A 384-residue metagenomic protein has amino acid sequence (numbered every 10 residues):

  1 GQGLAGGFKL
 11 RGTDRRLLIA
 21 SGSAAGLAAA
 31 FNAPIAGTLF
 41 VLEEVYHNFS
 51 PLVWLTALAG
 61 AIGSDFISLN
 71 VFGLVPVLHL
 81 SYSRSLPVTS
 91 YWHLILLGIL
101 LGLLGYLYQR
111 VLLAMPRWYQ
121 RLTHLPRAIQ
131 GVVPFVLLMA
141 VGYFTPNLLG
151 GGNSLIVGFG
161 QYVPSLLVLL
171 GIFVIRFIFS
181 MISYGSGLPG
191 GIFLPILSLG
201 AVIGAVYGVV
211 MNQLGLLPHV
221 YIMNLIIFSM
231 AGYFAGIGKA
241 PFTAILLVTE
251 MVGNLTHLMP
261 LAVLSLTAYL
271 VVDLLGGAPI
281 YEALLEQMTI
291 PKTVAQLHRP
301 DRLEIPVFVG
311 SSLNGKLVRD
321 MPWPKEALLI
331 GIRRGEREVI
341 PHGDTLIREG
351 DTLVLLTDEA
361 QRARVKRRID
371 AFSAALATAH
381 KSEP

Functional and structural regions predicted by a protein language model:
G1-K292, V309, R334-E336, G350-L353 (+1 more regions): Alpha-helical transmembrane segments and immediately membrane-proximal extracytoplasmic
D14, L74-V75, V209, A283-L285 (+3 more regions): Low-complexity, flexible helical/coil segments
L155, E304-P306, L328: Generic structural signal for residues positioned in beta-strands
V163, K325, I369-F372: Alpha-helix boundary/capping residues
I226-I227, I237-G238, L297-R299, P322-P324 (+1 more regions): A structural signal for short secondary-structure junctions
I280-I305, A374-P384: Long, charged amphipathic helices and adjacent flexible linkers at domain junctions
V309-V365: Cytosolic Rossmann-like ligand/nucleotide-binding regulatory domains
E359-A363, D370-K381: C-terminal non-catalytic accessory extensions
